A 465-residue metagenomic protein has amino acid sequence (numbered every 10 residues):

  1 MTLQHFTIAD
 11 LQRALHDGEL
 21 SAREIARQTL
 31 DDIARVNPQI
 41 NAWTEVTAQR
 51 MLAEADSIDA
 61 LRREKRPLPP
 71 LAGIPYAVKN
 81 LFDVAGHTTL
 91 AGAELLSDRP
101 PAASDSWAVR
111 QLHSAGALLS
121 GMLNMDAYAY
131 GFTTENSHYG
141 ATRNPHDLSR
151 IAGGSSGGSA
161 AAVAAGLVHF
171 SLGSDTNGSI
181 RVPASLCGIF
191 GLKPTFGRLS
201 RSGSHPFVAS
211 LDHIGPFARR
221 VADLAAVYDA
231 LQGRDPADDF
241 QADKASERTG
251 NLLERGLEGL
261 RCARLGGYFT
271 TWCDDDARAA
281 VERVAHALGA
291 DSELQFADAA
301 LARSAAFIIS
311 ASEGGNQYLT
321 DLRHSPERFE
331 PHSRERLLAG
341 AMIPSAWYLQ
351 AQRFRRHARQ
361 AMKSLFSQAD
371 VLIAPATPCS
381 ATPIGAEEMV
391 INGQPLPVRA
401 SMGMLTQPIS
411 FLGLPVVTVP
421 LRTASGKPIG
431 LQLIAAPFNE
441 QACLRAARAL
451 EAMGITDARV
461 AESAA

Functional and structural regions predicted by a protein language model:
M1-A53, R459-A465: An N-terminal boundary/leader segment
L11-D17, A77, L96-P100, D212-R219 (+1 more regions): Short, well-ordered beta-strand elements within core beta-sheets of diverse protein domains
A22-A26, D56, D275-Q295, L319-H324 (+3 more regions): Acyltransferase
R35, S114, A165-Y268, E282 (+5 more regions): Structural helix-boundary/capping segments
N41-T44, D239-S246, L260-R261, G266-G267 (+2 more regions): Flexible, acidic loop-helix segments that line cofactor/substrate-binding pockets
L71-A91, G256-L265, I308-K363, P375 (+2 more regions): Short helix-loop capping/hinge segments that flank enzyme active sites or metal/cofactor-binding pockets
L71-I214, G267, A376-Q394: Short glycine/serine-rich loop/turn segments
A361-S364, P395-V419: Small-aliphatic-rich amphipathic alpha-helix that forms the alpha element of a beta-alpha
